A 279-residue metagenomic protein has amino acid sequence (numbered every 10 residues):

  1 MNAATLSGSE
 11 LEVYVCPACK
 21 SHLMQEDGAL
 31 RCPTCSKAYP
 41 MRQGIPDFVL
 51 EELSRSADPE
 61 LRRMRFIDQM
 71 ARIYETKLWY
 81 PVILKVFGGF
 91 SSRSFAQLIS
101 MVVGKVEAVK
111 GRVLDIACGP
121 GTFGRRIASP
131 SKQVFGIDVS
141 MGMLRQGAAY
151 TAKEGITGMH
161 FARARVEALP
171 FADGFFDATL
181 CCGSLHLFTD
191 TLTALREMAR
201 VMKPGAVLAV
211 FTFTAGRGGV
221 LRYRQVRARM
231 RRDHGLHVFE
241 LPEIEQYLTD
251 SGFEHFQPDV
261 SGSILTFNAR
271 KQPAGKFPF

Functional and structural regions predicted by a protein language model:
N2-R65: N-terminal auxiliary segments of SAM/dcSAM-dependent transferases
Q43, V49-A108, T122, R126 (+1 more regions): Conserved class I S-adenosyl-L-methionine
R112-A168: Class I SAM-dependent methyltransferase SAM/SAH-binding core
E167-A178: A short acidic, Gly/Pro-enriched loop at the edge of an enzyme's catalytic core that lines a small-molecule cofactor
A178-D190: A short SAM/SAH-binding and catalytic strip from SAM-dependent methyltransferases
L192-P204: A short glycine-rich, Lys/Arg-flanked "PGG" loop and its adjoining helix->strand segment in the class I
V207-R232: Conserved class I S-adenosyl-L-methionine
L236-G252: Short alpha-helix
